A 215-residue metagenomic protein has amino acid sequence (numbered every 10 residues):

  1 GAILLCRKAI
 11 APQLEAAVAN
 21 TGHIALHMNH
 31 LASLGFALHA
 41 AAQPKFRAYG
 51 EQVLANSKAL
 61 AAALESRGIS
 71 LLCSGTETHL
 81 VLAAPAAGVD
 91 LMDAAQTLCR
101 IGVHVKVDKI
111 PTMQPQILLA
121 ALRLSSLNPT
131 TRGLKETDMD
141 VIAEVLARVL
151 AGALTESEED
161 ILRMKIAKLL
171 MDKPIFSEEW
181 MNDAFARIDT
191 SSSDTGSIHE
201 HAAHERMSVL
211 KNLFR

Functional and structural regions predicted by a protein language model:
G1-D90, R163, A167-M171: Active-site C-terminal subdomain of aminotransferase-like
C6-K8, N20, A40, A87 (+4 more regions): Short, well-ordered loop/turn and helix-capping segments at boundaries between secondary-structure elements and domains
L14-E15, M28-H30, D108, T130-G133 (+1 more regions): Glycine-rich loops and low-complexity Gly/Arg-rich segments that provide flexible linkers or classic glycine-based
A17, Y49, E77, A94-T97 (+3 more regions): Composition- and surface-driven signal marking solvent-exposed, interaction-prone regions in large proteins
A59, A63-R67, D93-I101, A143-V145 (+1 more regions): Generic non-transmembrane alpha-helical segments
S70-E136, R187-S193: Conserved PLP-binding catalytic core of the aspartate aminotransferase-like
Q116-R215: PLP-dependent enzyme catalytic core of the Aspartate aminotransferase-like
